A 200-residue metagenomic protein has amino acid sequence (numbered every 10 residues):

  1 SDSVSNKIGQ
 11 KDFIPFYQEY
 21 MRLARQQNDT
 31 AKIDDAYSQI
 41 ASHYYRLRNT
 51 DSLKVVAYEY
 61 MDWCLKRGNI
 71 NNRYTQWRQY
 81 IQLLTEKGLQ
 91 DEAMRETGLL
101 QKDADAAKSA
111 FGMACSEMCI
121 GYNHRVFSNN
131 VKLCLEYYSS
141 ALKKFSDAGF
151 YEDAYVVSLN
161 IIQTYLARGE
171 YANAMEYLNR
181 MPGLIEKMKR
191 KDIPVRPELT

Functional and structural regions predicted by a protein language model:
S1-T200: A "functional boundary" signal
